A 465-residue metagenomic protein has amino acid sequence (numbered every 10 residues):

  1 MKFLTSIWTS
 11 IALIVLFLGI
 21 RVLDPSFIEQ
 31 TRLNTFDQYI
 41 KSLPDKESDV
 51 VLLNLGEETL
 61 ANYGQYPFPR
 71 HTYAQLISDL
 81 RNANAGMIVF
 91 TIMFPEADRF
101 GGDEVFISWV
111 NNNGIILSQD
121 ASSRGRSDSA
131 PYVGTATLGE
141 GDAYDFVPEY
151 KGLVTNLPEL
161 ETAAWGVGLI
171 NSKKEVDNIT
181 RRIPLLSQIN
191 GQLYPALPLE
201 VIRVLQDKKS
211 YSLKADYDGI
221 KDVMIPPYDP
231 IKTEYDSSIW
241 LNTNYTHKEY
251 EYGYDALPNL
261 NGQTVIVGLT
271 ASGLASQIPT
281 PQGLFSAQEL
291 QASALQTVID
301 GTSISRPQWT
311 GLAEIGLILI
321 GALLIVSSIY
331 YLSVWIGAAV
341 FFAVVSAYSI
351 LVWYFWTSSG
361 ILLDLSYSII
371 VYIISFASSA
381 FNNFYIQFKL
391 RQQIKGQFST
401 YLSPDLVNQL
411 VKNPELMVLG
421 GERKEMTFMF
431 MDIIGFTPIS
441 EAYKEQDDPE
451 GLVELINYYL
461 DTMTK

Functional and structural regions predicted by a protein language model:
K2-D229, L260-V334: Non-transmembrane functional regions of envelope-associated proteins
N34-F36, K248-G253, N408-N413: Short gly/ser/thr-rich secondary-structure transition/capping motifs
L213-A256: Substrate-access "cap/lid" subdomains that shape and gate the entrance to catalytic or ligand-binding pockets
S293, T297, A322, Q392 (+6 more regions): Feature representing long, continuous alpha-helical segments
I304, Q308-N382: Transmembrane alpha-helical segments that form the functional core of multipass membrane systems
I373-P404: Juxtamembrane or sensor-core-proximal signal-transducing alpha helices that couple sensory domains to cytosolic
T400-L419: Cytosolic juxtamembrane regulatory segments of multi-pass membrane proteins
V418-K465: Catalytic NTP-binding/metal-coordinating core of nucleotidyl cyclase/transferase enzymes
